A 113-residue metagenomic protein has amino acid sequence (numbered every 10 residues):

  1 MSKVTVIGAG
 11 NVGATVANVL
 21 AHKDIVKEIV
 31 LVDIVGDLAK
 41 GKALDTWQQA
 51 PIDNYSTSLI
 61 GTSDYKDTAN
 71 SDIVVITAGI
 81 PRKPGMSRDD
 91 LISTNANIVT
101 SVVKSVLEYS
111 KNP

Functional and structural regions predicted by a protein language model:
M1-V4: Extreme N-terminal starter segment of soluble prokaryotic enzymes
A9-G10: Glycine-rich Rossmann-fold phosphate-binding loop(s) that bind the pyrophosphate of adenine dinucleotide cofactors
G13-A14: N-terminal Rossmann-fold NAD(P) dinucleotide-binding loop
V26-V30: Short beta-strand element of Class I
V32-S71, S87: Conserved N-terminal Rossmann-fold NAD(P) cofactor-binding segment
A78-I80: Conserved NAD(P)H cofactor-binding loop of Rossmann-fold oxidoreductase domains
R88-P113: Rossmann-like NAD(P)(H) cofactor-binding subdomain of soluble oxidoreductases
